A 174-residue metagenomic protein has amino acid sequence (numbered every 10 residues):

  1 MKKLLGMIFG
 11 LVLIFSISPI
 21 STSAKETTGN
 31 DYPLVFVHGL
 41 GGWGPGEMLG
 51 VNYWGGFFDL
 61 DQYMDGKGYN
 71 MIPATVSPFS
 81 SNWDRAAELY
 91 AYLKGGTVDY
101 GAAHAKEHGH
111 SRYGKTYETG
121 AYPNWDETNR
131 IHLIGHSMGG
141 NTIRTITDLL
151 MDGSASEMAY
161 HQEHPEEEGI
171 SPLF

Functional and structural regions predicted by a protein language model:
M1-L4: Positively charged n-region of N-terminal signal peptides that target proteins for export
I8-S16: Bacterial N-terminal signal peptides
F15-S16, V51, L150: Residues in and immediately flanking transmembrane alpha helices
I17, G42, G140: Alpha-helical and His/Cys-centered functional microenvironments
I17-T27: Sec-dependent signal peptide cleavage junction
I20, A86, L93, A155-E157: A generic membrane alpha-helix/interface feature
T28-N129: Active-site catalytic motif of lipid deacylating hydrolases and related acyltransferases
T97-F174: Serine-dependent carboxylesterase/thioesterase catalytic core of lipase-like alpha/beta-hydrolase/SGNH enzymes
